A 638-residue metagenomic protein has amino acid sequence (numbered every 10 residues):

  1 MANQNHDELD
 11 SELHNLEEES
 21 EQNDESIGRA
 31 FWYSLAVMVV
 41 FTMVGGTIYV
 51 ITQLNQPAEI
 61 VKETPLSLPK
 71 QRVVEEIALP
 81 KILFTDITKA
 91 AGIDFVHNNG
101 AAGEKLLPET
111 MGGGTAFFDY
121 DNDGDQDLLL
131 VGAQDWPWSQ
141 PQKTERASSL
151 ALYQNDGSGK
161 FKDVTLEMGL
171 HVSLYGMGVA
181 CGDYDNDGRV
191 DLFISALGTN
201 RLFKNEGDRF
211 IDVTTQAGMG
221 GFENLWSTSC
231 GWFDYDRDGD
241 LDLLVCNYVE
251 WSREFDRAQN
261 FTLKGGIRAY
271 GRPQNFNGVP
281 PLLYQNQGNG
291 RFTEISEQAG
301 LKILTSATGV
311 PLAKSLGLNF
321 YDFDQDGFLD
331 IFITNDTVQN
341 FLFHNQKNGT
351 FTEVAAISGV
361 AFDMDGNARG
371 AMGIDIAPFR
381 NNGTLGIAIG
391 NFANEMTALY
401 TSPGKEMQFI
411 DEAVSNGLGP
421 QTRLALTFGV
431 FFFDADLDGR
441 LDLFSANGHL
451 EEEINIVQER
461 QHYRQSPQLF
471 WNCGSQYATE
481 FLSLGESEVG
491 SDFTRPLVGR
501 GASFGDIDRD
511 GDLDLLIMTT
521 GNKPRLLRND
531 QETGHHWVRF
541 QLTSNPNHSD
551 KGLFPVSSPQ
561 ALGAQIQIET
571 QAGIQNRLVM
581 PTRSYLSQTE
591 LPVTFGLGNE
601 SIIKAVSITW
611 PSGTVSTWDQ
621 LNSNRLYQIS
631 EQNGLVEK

Functional and structural regions predicted by a protein language model:
N3, E17-D24, G28-S34, V44-N55 (+6 more regions): Gly/Ser/Thr/Pro-enriched helix-cap/hinge segments flanking short amphipathic alpha-helices
V50-E76: Ser/Thr/Pro/Gly-rich low-complexity linker/stalk segments immediately outside membranes or between
E59-E63, V131-A147, N247-F276, S445-H462 (+1 more regions): Short, conserved, GDST-rich strand-edge loop motifs in beta-rich repeat architectures
F84, D123-G132, D187-A196, L243-N247 (+6 more regions): Hydrophobic beta-strand segments that make up the repeating blades of beta-propeller and related beta-repeat
I93-G114, R146, M168-A180, M219-G231 (+8 more regions): Repeat-based blade/solenoid architectures
G112-N122, Q154, Y175-V190, K204 (+9 more regions): Beta-propeller blade termini
S149-D156, V279-Q287, H344, T401-S402 (+1 more regions): Beta-propeller blade signature
V164-Y184, R189, S195-Y235, V245-Q274 (+2 more regions): Asp-box/WD-like beta-propeller blade repeats and closely related beta-sheet repeat scaffolds
